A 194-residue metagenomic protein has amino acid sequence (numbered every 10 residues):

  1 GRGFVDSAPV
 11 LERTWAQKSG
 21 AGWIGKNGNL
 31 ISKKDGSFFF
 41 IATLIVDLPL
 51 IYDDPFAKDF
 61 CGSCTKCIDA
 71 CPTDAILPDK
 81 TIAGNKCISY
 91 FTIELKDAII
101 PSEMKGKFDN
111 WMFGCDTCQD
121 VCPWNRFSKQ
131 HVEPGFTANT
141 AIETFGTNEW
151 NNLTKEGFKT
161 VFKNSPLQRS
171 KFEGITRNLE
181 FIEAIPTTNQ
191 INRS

Functional and structural regions predicted by a protein language model:
G1-A141: Catalytic cores of enzyme domains
I100-S194: Alpha-helical scaffold domains
